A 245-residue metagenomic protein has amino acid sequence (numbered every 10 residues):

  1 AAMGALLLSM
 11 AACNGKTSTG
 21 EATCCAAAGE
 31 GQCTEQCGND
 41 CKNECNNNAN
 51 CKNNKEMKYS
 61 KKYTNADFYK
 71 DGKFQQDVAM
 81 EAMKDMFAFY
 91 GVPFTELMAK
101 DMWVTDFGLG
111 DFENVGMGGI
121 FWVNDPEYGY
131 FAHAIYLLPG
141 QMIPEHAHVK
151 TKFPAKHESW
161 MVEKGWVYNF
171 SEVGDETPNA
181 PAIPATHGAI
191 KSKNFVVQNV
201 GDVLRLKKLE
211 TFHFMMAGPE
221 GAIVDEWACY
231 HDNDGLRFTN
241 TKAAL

Functional and structural regions predicted by a protein language model:
S9-A12: C-terminal motif of bacterial Sec signal peptides marking the signal peptidase cleavage site
N14-K16: Bacterial signal peptide processing site
A22-K55: Secreted, short cysteine-rich peptides and small extracellular cysteine-rich domains stabilized by multiple disulfide
M57-F131, T186: A short, N-terminal "cap"/entry segment at the start of jelly-roll beta-barrel domains of the cupin/DSBH fold
W122-A132, E145-S159, T211: A short beta-loop-beta micro-motif enriched in histidine and acidic residues
L138-P139, A155-T177: Glycine- and acidic-residue-biased ligand/ion/polar-headgroup-sensing regions
P144-H146, K152, N169-F170, R205-L206 (+2 more regions): Short beta-strand His + acidic residue motifs that chelate non-heme Fe in jelly-roll/DSBH and cupin folds
G174-K191, F212-L245: Double-stranded beta-helix
